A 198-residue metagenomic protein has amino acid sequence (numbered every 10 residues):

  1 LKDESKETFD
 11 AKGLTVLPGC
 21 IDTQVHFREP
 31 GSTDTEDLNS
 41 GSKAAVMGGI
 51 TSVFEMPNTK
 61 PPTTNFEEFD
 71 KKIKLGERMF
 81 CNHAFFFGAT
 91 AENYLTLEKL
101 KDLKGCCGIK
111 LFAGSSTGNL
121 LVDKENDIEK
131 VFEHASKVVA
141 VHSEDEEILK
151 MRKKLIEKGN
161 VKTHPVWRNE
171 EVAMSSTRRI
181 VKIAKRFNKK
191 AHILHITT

Functional and structural regions predicted by a protein language model:
L1-D3: N-terminal metal-binding scaffold of metallo-dependent hydrolase/deaminase domains
S5, I50, F80-N82, G105 (+2 more regions): A generic structural signal for alpha->beta connector loops
K6-D10: Conserved beta-strand scaffold positions in the cores of enzyme catalytic domains, especially in NTP/NDP-utilizing
A11-R78: Metal-associated gating/positioning segment near the N- to mid-region
G19-V25, V53-E55, H83-F87, C107-L111 (+2 more regions): Hydrophobic faces of well-ordered beta-strands that scaffold small-molecule active sites in alpha/beta enzyme cores
P57-P62, A89, I193-I196: Conserved short loop/turn motifs at secondary-structure junctions
K74-A89: A glycine-rich helix N-cap at a beta->alpha junction
L95-T198: Histidine/acidic residue-rich metal-binding segments in metalloenzymes
